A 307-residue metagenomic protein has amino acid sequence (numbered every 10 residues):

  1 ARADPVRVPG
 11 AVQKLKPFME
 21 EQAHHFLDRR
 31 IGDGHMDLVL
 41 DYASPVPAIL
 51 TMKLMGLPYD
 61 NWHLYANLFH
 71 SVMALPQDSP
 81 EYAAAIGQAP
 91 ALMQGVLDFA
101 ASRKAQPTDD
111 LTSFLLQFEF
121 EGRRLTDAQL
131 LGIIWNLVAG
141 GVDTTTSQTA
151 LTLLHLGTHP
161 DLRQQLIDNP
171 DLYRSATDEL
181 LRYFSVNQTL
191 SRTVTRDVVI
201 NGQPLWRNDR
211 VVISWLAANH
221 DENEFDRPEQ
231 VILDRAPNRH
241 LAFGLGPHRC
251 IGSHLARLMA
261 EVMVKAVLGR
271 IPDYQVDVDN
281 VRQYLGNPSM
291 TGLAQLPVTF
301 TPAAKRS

Functional and structural regions predicted by a protein language model:
A1-S307: Cytochrome P450
